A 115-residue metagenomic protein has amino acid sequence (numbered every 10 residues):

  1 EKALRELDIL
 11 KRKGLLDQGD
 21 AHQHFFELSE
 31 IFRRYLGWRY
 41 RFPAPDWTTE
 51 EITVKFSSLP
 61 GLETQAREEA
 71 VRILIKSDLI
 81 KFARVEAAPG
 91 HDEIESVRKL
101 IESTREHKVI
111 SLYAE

Functional and structural regions predicted by a protein language model:
E1-D8: Membrane-cytosol interface motif
D8-E115: Membrane-proximal, non-transmembrane interaction modules that couple membrane proteins to downstream assemblies
